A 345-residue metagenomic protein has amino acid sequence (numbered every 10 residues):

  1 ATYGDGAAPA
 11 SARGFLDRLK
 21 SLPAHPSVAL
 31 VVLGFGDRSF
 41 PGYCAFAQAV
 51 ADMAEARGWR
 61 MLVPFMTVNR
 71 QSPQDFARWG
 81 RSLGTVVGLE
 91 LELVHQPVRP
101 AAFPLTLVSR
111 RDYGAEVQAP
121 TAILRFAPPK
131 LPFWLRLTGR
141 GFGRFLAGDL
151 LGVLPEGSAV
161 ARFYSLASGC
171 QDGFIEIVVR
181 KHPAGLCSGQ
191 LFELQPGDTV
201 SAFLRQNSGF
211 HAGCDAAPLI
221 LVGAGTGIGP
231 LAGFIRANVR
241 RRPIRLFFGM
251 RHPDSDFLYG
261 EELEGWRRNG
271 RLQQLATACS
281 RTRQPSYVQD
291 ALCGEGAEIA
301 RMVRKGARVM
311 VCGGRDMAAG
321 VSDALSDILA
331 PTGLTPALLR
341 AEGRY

Functional and structural regions predicted by a protein language model:
A1-Y345: FNR-like FAD-binding dehydrogenase module
